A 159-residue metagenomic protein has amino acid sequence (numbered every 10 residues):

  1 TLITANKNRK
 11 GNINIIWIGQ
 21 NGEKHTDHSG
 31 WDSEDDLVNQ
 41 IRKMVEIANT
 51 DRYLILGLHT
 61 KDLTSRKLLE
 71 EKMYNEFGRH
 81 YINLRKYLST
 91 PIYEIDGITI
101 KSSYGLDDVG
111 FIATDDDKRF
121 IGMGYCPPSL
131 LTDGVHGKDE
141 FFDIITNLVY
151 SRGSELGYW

Functional and structural regions predicted by a protein language model:
T1-W159: Alpha-helical cap/lid subdomain in secreted, periplasmic, or secretory-pathway luminal O-acyl-processing enzymes
